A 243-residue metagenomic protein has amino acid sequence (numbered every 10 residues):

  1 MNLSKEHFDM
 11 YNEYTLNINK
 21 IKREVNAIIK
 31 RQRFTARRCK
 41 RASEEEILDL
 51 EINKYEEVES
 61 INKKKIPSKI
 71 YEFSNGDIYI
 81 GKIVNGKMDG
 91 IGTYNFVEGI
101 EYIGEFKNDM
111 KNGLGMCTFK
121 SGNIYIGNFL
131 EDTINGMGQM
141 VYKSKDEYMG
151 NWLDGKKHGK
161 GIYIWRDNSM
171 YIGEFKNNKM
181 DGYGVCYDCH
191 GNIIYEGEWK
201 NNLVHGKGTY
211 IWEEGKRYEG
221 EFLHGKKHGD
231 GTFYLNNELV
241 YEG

Functional and structural regions predicted by a protein language model:
M1-I18, K22-G243: Intrinsically disordered, low-complexity repeat tracts enriched in Gly/Pro/Ser/Thr and acidic residues, frequently
